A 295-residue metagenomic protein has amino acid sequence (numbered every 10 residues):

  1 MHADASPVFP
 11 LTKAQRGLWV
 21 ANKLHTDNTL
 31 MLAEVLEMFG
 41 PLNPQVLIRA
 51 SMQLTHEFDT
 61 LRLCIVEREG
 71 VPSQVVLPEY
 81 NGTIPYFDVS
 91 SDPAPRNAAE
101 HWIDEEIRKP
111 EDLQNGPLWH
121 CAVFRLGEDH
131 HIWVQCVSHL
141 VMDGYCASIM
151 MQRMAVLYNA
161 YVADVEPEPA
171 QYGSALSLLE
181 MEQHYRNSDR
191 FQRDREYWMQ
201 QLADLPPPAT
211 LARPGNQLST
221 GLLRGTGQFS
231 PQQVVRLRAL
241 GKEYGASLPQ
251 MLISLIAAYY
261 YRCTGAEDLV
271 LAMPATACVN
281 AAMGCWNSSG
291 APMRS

Functional and structural regions predicted by a protein language model:
M1-H25, I48-P95, H101, N115-P117 (+5 more regions): Short amphipathic alpha-helices and their capping loops
A3-P10, D27-V46, L113-C136, P214-N280 (+1 more regions): Gly/Ser/Thr-rich phosphate-binding loops and adjoining beta-strand/alpha-helix segments that form adenosine-phosphate
V8, A122-S174, T276-A277: Active-site-proximal acidic secondary-structure segment that organizes catalysis
D27, N43-P44, P95-A99, D143-A147 (+4 more regions): Hydrophobic (often cysteine-bearing) scaffold residues that line and stabilize catalytic clefts of nucleotide/cofactor
R49-L54, W102-P110, L140, Q200-Q201 (+2 more regions): Amphipathic alpha-helical regulatory segments at dimerization interfaces that relay allosteric signals between sensory
G70-V71, Y80-N81, S138-M142, A258 (+1 more regions): Short, solvent-exposed loop/turn segments at secondary-structure junctions
